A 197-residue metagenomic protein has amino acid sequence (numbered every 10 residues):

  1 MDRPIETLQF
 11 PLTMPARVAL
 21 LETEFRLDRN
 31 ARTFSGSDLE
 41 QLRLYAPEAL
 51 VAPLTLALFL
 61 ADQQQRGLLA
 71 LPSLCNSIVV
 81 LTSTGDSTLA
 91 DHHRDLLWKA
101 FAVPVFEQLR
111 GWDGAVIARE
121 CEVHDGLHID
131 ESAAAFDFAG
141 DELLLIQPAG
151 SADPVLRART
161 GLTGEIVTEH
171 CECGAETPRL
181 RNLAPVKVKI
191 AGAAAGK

Functional and structural regions predicted by a protein language model:
M1-K197: Active-site glycine/GP-rich loop and adjacent strand/helix microenvironment that borders small-molecule binding pockets
